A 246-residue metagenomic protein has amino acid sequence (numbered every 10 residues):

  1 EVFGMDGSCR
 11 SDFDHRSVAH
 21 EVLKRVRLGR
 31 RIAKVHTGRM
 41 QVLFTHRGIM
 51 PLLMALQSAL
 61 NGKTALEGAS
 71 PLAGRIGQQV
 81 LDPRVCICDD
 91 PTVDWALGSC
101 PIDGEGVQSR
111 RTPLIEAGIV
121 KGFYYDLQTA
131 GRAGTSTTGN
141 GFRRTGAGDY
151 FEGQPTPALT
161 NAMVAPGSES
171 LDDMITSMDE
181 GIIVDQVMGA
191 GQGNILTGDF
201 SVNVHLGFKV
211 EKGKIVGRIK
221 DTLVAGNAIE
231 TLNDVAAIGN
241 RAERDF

Functional and structural regions predicted by a protein language model:
E1-F246: N-terminal small-residue-enriched
